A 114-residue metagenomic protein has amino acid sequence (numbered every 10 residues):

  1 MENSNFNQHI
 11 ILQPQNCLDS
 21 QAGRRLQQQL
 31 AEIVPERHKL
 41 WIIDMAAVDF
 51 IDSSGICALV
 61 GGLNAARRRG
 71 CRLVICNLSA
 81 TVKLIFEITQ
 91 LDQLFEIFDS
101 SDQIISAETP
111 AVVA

Functional and structural regions predicted by a protein language model:
M1, L40, T109-P110: Short leucine-rich amphipathic alpha-helices used at interfaces
M1-Q13: Short beta-strand/loop segment at the start of cytosolic alpha/beta domains
C17-F95: Amphipathic alpha-helical interaction surfaces in cytosolic regulatory modules
L78, S101-D102: Short, ordered loop/turn segments at secondary-structure junctions
E96-S100: Short acidic-hydrophobic, aromatic-tinged amphipathic segments that line or gate anion-handling sites
D102-A114: A charged, well-structured terminal subsegment
